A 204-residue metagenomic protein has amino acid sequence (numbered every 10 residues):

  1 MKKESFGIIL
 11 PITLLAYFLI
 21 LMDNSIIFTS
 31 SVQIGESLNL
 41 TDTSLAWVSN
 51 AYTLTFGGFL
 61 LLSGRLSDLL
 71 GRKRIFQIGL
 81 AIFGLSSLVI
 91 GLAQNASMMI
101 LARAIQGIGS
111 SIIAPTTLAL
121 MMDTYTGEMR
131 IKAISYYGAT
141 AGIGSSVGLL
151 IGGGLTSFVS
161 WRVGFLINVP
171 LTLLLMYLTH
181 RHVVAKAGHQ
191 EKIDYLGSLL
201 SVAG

Functional and structural regions predicted by a protein language model:
I8-T53, I113: Extracytoplasmic
Q33-G35, G64-R65, L69, G154: Membrane-interface helix termini in secondary transporters
E36, S86-G91, Q106, T179: MFS-fold secondary transporters
N39, G71, L92-M98, T126 (+1 more regions): Helix-breaking motifs and short loop linkers at transmembrane-helix boundaries and internal kinks in secondary membrane
N50-G64, A114-L118: Central cavity-lining transmembrane alpha-helices of secondary-active solute carriers, predominantly the Major
G58-S97: Conserved MFS/SLC helix-loop-helix module at the cytosolic interface between two early adjacent transmembrane helices
A104-A139: Cytoplasmic helix-loop-helix junction between adjacent transmembrane helices in 12-TM secondary transporters
S157-G204: Hydrophobic transmembrane-helix bundles of small-molecule transporters
